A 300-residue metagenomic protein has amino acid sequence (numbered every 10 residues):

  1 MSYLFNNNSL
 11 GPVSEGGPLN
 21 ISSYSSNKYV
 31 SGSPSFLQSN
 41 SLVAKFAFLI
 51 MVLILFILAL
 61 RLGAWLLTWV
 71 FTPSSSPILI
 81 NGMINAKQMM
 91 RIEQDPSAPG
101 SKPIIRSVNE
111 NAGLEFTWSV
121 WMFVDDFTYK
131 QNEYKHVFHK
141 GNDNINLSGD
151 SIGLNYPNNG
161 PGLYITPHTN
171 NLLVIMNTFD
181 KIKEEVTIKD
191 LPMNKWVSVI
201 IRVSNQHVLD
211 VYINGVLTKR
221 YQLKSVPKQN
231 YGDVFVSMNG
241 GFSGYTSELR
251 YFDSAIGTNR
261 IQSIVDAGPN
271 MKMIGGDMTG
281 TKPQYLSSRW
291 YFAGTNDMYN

Functional and structural regions predicted by a protein language model:
M1-N300: Extracellular glycan-associated modules
